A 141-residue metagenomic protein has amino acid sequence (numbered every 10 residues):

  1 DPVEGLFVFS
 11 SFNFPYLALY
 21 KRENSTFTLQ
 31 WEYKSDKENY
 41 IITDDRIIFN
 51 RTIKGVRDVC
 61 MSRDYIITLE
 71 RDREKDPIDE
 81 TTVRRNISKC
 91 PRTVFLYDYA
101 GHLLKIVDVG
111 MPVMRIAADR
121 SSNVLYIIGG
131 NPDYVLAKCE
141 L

Functional and structural regions predicted by a protein language model:
D1-L141: Eukaryotic scaffold repeat domains enriched in small/polar residues
